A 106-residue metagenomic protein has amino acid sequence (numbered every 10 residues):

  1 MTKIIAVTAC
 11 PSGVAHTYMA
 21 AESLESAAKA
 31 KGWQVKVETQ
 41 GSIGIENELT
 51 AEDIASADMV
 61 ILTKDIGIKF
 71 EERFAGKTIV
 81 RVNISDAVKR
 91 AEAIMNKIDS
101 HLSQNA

Functional and structural regions predicted by a protein language model:
M1, A9-A28: Glycine-rich phosphate/diphosphate-binding loop of Rossmann-like nucleotide-binding domains
I5, I79-A106: Ser/Thr/Gly-rich flexible loops in soluble cytosolic domains mediating phosphotransfer, phosphorylation
A20-E25, K77-I79, K97: Short, solvent-exposed amphipathic alpha-helical segments in soluble enzyme and RNA/protein-processing domains
A30-A57: N-terminal beta-loop-helix "entrance" segment that forms/cooperates in small-molecule cofactor or anionic ligand
A57-D58, G76-K77: Short, well-ordered alpha-helix to beta-strand connector turns
K64-I68: Short, polar loop motifs at secondary-structure junctions
E71-F74: Glycine/threonine-rich flexible loop motifs
